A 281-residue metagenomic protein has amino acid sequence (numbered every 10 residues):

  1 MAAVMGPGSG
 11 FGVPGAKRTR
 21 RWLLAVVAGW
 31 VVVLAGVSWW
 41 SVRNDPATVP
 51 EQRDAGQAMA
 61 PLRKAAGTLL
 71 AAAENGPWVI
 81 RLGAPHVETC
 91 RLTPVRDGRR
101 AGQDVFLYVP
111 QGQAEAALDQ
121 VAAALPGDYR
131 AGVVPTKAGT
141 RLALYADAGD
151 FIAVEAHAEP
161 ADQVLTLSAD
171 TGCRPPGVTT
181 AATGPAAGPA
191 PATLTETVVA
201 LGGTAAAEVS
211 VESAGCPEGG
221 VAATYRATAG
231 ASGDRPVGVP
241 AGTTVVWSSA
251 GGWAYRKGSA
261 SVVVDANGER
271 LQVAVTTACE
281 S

Functional and structural regions predicted by a protein language model:
M1-R18: Terminal targeting segments of Actinobacterial cell-envelope proteins
P14-W40: Hydrophobic membrane-insertion alpha-helices, especially the h-region of bacterial N-terminal signal peptides
V42-A117, T180-A214: Extracytoplasmic low-complexity, Pro/Thr/Ser/Ala/Gly-rich segments that lie immediately after a secretion/anchoring
L69-A73, G112-V133, G230-S248: Amphipathic alpha-helical segments
V95-R100, I152-T183, S259-S281: Amphipathic N-proximal alpha-helical interface segments
R96-C173: Amphipathic heptad-repeat coiled-coil/leucine-zipper-like oligomerization helices
A148-A222: Surface-exposed beta-loop interaction hotspot
A207-S281: Extracytoplasmic/luminal low-complexity segments enriched in Pro/Gly and acidic/polar residues that act as flexible
